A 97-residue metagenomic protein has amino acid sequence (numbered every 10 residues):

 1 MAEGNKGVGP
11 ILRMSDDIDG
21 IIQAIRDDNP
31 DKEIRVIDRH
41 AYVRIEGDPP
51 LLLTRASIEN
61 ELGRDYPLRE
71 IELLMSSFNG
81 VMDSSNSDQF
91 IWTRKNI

Functional and structural regions predicted by a protein language model:
M1-I22, D28, A41-E61: Conserved N-terminal glycine/acidic-rich loop preference
I21-N29, R69-M75: Short, solvent-exposed secondary-structure boundary motifs
D31-V36: A short linear hydrophobic-aromatic micro-motif
R39-Y42, E46-I97: Helix-rich interaction surfaces within compact, conserved domain-sized segments that mediate assembly or partner
